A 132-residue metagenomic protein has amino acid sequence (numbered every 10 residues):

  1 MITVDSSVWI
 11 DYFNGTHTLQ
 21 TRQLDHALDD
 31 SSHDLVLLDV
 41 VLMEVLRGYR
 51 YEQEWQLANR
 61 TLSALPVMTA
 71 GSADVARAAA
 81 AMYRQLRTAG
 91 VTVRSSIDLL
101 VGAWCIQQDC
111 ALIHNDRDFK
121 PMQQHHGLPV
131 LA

Functional and structural regions predicted by a protein language model:
M1, G102, I106-A132: Acidic, PIN/NYN-like endoribonuclease modules and their adjacent C-terminal/linker elements
M1-L37, R47-R60: Short, well-structured N-terminal submotif of metal-dependent ribonuclease cores
D5, L37-L38, R94-S95, D116 (+1 more regions): Histidine- and aromatic-rich ligand-binding microenvironments
W9-I10, L42-V45, F119: A generic structural signal for short hydrophobic patches within well-formed alpha-helices
T21, L42, W55, A76-A80 (+1 more regions): A general structural signal for well-ordered alpha-helical segments in protein cores
Q23, S96, L100, D118: Amphipathic alpha-helical recognition patches that constitute DNA-binding helices
E52-Q56, L86-R87, P129-A132: Short, hinge-like loop/turn segments at secondary-structure boundaries
V67-I113: Active-site neighborhoods of divalent-metal-dependent phosphate/nucleic-acid chemistry enzymes
